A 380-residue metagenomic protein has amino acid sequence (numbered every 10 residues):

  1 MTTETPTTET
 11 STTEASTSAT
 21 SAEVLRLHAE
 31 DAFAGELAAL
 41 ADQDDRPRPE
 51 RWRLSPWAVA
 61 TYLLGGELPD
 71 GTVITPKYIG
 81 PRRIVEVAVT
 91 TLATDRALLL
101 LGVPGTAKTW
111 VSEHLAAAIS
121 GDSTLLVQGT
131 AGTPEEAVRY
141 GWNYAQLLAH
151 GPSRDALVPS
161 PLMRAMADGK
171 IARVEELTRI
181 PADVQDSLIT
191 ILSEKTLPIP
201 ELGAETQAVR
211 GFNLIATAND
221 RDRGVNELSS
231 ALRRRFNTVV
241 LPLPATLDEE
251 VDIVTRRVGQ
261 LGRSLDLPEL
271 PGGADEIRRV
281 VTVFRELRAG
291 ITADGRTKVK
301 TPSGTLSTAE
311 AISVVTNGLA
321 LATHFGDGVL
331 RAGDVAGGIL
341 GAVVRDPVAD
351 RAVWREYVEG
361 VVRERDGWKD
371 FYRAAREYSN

Functional and structural regions predicted by a protein language model:
M1-A15: N-terminal acidic, proline/glycine-rich, low-complexity intrinsically disordered segments
T17-D266: AAA+ P-loop NTPase catalytic core and its hallmark functional loops
A58, P161, E249, I253 (+6 more regions): Exposed alpha-helical structural elements
R82, E86, S160, D186 (+4 more regions): Non-catalytic, well-ordered alpha-helical scaffold segments
D95, D122, A149, V239 (+4 more regions): Amphipathic alpha-helical interaction segments
I191, V283, G338: Short acidic/histidine-centered micro-motifs embedded in hydrophobic/aromatic stretches that mark compact functional
V251, V258-L330: Conserved AAA+ ATPase small/helical "lid" subdomain
T323-N380: C-terminal engagement/docking regions of AAA+ P-loop ATPases
